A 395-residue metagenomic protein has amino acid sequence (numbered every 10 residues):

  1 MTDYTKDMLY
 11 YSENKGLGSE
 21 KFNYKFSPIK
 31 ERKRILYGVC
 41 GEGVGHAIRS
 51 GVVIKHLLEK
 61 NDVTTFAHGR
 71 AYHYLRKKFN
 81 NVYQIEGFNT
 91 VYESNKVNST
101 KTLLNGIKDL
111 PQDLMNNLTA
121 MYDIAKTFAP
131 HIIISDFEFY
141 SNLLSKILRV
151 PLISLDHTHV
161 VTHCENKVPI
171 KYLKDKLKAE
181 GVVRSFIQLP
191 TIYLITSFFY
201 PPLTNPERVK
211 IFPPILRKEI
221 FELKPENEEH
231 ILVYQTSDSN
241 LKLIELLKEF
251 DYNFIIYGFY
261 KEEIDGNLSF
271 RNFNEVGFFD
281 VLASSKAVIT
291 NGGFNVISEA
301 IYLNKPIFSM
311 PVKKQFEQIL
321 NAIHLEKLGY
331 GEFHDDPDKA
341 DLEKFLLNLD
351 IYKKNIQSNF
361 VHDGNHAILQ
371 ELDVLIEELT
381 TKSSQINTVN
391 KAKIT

Functional and structural regions predicted by a protein language model:
G18-F22, H163-C164, P169-D238: A nucleotide-sugar donor-handling region in carbohydrate enzymes
E31-R34, C40-G41, T64-Q112: Conserved nucleotide-sugar phosphate-binding/catalytic loop shared by glycosyltransferases and other
G38-G51: A short, glycine/small-residue-rich beta-strand->loop->alpha-helix junction that serves as a flexible
I54, I215-A287: Donor-nucleotide binding loops and adjacent catalytic segments primarily of GT-B fold Leloir glycosyltransferases
S99-I132, F139-Y140: Conserved nucleotide-sugar donor-binding subdomain of glycosyltransferases
I132-D136, S154, D280-L320: A donor-sugar binding/catalytic signature common to diverse glycosyltransferases and related nucleotide-sugar
V296-I297, I301-K353: Catalytic binding pocket for nucleotide-activated donors in carbohydrate/polymer assembly enzymes
K344-T395: C-terminal amphipathic helix plus adjacent low-complexity, charged tail appended to glycosyltransferase catalytic
